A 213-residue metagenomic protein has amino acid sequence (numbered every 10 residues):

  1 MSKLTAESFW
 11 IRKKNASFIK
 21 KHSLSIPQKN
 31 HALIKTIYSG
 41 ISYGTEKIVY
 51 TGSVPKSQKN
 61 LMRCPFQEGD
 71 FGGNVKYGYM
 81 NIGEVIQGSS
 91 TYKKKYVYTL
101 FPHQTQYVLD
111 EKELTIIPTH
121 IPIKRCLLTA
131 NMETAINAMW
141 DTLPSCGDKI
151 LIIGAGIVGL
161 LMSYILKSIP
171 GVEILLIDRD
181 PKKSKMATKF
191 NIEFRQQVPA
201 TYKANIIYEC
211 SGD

Functional and structural regions predicted by a protein language model:
S2-F9, A32: Short structural boundary motif marking the start of a folded domain
K14-K20, S42-T45: Short N-terminal binding/cap micro-motifs at the start of the first secondary-structure element
S25-I41, V49-F101: Glycine-rich beta-strand-centered segment in the early N-terminal region that forms part of a ligand/cofactor-binding
V97, I150, I207: Receiver (REC) domain switch-region micro-motif
Y98-E111: A structural motif shared across PLP-dependent enzymes of the aminotransferase-like
P122-Q197: Mid-domain Rossmann-like dinucleotide-binding core that forms the NAD(H)/NADP(H) cofactor-binding site
P199-I207: A short acidic, Gly/Pro-enriched loop at the edge of an enzyme's catalytic core that lines a small-molecule cofactor
S211-G212: Short glycine-/small-residue-rich Rossmann-like dinucleotide-binding loops
